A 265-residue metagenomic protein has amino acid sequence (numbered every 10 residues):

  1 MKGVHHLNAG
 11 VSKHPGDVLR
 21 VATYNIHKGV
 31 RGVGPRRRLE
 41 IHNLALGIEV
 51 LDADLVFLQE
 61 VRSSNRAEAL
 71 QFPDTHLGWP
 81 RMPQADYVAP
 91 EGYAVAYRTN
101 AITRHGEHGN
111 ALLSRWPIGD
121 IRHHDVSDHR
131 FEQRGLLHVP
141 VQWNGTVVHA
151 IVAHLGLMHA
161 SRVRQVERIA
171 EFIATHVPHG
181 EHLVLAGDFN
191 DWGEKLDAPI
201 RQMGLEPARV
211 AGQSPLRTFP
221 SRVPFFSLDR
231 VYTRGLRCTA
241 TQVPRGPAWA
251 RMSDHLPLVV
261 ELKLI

Functional and structural regions predicted by a protein language model:
M1-E91, I102-E107, E167-R168, K263-I265: N-terminal, active-site-proximal structural segment of metallo-dependent hydrolase catalytic domains
M1-G10, H123, Q142, E171-L183 (+1 more regions): Metal-dependent phosphoester-hydrolase catalytic domains
G10-V21, H108-N110, S114-D120, E132-V152 (+1 more regions): Beta-strand-turn-beta hairpins that frame and shape the catalytic cleft of phosphate-ester-processing enzymes
N25-I26, E60-V61, A153-L155, H182 (+2 more regions): Active-site metal-binding loops of divalent metal-dependent hydrolases
K28-R31, S63-R66, T103-G106, M158-A160 (+3 more regions): Active-site environment of divalent metal-dependent phosphoester hydrolases
V56-Q59, A96-T99, V184-D188, A208-V210: Active-site neighborhood of phospho(di)ester-bond hydrolases with catalytic His/Asp-centered motifs
Y93-V126: Catalytic-core segment of enzymes that process non-peptidic bonds
S161-I173: Alpha-helical scaffold elements lining the catalytic groove of polysaccharide deacetylases
